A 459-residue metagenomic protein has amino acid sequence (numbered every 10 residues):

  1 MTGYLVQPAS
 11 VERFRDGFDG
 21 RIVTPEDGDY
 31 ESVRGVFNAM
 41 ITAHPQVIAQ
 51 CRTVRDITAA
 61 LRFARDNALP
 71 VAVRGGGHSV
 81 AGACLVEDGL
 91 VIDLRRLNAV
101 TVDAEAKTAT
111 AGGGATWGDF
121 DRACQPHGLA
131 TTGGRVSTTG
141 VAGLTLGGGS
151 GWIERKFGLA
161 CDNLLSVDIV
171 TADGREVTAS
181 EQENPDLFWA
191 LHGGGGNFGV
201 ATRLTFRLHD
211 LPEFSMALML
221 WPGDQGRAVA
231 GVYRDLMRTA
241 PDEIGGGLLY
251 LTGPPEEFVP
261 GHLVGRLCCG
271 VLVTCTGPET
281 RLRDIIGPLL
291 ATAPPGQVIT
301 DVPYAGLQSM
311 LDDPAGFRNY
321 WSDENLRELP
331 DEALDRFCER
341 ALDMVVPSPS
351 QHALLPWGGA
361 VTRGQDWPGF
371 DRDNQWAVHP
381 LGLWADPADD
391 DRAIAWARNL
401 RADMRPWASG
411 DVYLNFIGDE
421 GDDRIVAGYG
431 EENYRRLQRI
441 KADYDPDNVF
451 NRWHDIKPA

Functional and structural regions predicted by a protein language model:
M1-A459: Soluble FAD-dependent oxygen oxidases
